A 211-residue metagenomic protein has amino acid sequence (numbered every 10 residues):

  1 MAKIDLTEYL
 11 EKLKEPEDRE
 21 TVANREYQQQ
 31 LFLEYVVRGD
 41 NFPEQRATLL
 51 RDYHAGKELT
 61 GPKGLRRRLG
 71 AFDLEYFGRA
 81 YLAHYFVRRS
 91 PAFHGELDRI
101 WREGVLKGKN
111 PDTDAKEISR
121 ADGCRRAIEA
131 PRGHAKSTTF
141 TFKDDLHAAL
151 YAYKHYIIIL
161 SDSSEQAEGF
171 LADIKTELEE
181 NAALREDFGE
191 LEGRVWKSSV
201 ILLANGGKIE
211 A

Functional and structural regions predicted by a protein language model:
M1-G123: N-terminal accessory segments
P16, T138-T139, L171: C-terminal PAP-associated
G95-R102, T138-L150: Contiguous, well-ordered alpha-helical segments that form the cores/surfaces of helical PPI scaffolds
S119-A121, L150, R194: Generic structural signal for beta-strand residues in well-ordered domains
R120-D145: Walker A/P-loop
G123-P131, A152-D162: Short acidic, glycine/Ser/Thr-rich loop/turn "cap" segments at secondary-structure junctions
H147-Y156, E179-A182: Post-Walker A helix-loop "phosphate-sensing" segment adjacent to the P-loop in P-loop NTPases
L160-E210: Conserved nucleotide-state-sensing and coupling region of NTP-binding domains
